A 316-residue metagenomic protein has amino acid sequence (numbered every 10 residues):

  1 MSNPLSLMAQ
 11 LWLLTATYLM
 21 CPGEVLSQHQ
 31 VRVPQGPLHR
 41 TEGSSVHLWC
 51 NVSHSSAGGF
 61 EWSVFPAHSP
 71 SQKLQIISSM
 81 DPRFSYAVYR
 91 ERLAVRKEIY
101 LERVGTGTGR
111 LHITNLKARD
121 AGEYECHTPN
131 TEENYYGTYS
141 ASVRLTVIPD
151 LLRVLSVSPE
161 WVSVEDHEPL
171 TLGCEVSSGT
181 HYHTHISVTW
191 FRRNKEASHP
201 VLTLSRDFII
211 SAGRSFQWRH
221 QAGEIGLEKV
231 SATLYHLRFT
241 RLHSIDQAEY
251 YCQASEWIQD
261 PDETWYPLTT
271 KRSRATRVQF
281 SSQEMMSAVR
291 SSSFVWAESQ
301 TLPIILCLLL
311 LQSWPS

Functional and structural regions predicted by a protein language model:
M1-Q30, T41, H68-K97, G105 (+11 more regions): Type I single-pass or GPI-anchored cell-surface glycoprotein architecture
R32-Q35, G109-H112, L155-E160, Q221-E224 (+1 more regions): Short structured motifs
P34-R40, H47, S158-V164, S177-G179: Short beta-strand segments of immunoglobulin-like
G36, R96-Y100, G223-G226: Short beta-strand/turn micro-motifs at beta-sheet edges
P37, S140-R144, W161, S187 (+1 more regions): Well-ordered beta-strand positions in beta-sheet-rich domains
H39, W49, A94, H112 (+5 more regions): Generic structural detector for well-ordered beta-strands
S45-S53, G59-A67, H112-N115, D120-E132 (+6 more regions): Structural signature of extracellular immunoglobulin-like
V46, V104-T108, L170, S231-L234: Short Pro-Gly-centered flexible turn/kink motifs
